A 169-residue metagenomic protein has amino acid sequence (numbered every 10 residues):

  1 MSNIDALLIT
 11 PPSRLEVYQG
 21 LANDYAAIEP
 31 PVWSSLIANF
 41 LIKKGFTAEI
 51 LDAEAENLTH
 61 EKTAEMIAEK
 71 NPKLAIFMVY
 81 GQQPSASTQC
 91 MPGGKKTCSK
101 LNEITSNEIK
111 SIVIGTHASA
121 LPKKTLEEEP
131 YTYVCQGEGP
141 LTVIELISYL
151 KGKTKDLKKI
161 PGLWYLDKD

Functional and structural regions predicted by a protein language model:
S2-I4, K73: Nucleotide donor/acceptor-binding cores
I4-A26: Short glycine-rich His-centered loop
E29: Secreted/periplasmic proteins that engage bacterial cell-wall peptidoglycan
W33, I37-F40, K44, E49-D169: Glycine-rich beta-alpha loop elements in corrinoid/cobalamin-binding modules across cobalamin-dependent enzymes
